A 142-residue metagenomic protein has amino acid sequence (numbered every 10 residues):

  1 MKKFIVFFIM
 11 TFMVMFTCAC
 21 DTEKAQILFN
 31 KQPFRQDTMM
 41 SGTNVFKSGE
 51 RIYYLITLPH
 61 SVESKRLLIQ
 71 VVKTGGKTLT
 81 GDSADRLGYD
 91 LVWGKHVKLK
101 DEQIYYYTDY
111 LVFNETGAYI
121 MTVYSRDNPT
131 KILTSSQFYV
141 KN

Functional and structural regions predicted by a protein language model:
M1-F4: Positively charged n-region of N-terminal signal peptides that target proteins for export
V6-V14: Hydrophobic helical h-region of N-terminal Sec-dependent signal peptides in bacterial secretory/periplasmic proteins
F16-A19: C-terminal motif of bacterial Sec signal peptides marking the signal peptidase cleavage site
D21-E115, I120, Y124-V140: Contiguous segments within soluble domain cores/interaction surfaces
